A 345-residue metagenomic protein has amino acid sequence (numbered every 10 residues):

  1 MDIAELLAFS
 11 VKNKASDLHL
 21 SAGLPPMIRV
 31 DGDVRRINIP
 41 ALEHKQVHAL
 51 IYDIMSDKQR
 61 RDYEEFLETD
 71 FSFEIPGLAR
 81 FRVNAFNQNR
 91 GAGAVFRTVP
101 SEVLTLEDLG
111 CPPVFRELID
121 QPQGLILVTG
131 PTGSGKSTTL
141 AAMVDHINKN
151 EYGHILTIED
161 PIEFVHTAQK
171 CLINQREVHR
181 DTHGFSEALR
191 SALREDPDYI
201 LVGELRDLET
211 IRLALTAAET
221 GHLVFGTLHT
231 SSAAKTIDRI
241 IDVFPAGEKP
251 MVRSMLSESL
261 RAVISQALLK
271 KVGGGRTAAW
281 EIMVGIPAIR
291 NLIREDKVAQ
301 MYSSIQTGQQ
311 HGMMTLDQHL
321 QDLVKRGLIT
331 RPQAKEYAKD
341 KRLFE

Functional and structural regions predicted by a protein language model:
M1-E345: Short, flexible helix-loop junctions that flank or precede catalytic/ligand sites
